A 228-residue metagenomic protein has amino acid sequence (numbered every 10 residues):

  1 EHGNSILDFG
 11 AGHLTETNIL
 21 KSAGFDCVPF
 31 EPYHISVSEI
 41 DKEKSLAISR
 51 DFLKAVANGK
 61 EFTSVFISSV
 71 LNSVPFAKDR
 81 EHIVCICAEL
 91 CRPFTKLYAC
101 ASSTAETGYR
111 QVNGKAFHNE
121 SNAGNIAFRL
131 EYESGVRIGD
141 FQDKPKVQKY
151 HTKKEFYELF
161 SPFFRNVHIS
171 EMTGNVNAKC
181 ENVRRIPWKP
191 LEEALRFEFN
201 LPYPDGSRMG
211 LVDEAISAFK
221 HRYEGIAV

Functional and structural regions predicted by a protein language model:
E1-A57, K96-V228: Class I (Rossmann-like) S-adenosyl-L-methionine-dependent methyltransferase catalytic domain, capturing the SAM-binding
G3, F62-T63: Local beta-strand N-terminus motif with an aromatic residue
V56-G59, A88-L90: Short, charge-rich binding segments
F62, A77-I83: Periplasmic/luminal catalytic loop of GT-C fold multi-pass membrane glycosyltransferases that transfer sugars from
F66-S69: A conserved beta-strand element that flanks and buttresses the S-adenosyl-L-methionine
N72-F76: A short His-aromatic
E81-K96: A short glycine-rich, Lys/Arg-flanked "PGG" loop and its adjoining helix->strand segment in the class I
